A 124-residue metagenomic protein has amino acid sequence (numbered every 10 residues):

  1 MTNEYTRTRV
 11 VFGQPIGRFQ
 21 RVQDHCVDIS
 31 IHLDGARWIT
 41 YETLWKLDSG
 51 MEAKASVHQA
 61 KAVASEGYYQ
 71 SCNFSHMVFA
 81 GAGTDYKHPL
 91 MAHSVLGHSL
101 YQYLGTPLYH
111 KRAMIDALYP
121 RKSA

Functional and structural regions predicted by a protein language model:
N3, R7-I16, S30-V63, H76-G81 (+1 more regions): C-terminal helix-coil-helix/basic helical segment that borders enzyme active sites and/or dimer interfaces and provides
F12-P15, F19, C72, L90-M91 (+1 more regions): Active-site segments that bind and position negatively charged phosphate/pyrophosphate groups
P15-R18, V22, S49-S56, Y86-P89 (+1 more regions): Residue-level recognition of alpha-helical structural elements
G67-S75: Hydrophobic alpha-helical segments of membrane proteins
G81-A124: Glycine-rich phosphate/cofactor-binding loops in nucleotide/flavin-utilizing enzymes
